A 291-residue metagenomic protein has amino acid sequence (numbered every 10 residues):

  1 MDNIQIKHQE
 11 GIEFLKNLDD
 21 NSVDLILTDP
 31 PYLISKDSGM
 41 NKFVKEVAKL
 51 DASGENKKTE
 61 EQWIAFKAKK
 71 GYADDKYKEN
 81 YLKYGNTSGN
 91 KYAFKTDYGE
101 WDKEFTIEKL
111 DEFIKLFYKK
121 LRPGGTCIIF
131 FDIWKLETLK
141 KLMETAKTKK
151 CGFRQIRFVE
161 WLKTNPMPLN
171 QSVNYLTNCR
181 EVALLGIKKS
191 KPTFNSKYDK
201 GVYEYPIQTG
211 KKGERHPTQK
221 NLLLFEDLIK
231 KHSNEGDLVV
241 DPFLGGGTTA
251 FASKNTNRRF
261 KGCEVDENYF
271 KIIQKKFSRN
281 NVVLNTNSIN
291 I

Functional and structural regions predicted by a protein language model:
M1-M167, N178, N195-I291: S-adenosyl-L-methionine-dependent nucleic acid methyltransferase catalytic domains
R122, L176-T177, V182-P192: Core SAM-dependent methyltransferase catalytic element
